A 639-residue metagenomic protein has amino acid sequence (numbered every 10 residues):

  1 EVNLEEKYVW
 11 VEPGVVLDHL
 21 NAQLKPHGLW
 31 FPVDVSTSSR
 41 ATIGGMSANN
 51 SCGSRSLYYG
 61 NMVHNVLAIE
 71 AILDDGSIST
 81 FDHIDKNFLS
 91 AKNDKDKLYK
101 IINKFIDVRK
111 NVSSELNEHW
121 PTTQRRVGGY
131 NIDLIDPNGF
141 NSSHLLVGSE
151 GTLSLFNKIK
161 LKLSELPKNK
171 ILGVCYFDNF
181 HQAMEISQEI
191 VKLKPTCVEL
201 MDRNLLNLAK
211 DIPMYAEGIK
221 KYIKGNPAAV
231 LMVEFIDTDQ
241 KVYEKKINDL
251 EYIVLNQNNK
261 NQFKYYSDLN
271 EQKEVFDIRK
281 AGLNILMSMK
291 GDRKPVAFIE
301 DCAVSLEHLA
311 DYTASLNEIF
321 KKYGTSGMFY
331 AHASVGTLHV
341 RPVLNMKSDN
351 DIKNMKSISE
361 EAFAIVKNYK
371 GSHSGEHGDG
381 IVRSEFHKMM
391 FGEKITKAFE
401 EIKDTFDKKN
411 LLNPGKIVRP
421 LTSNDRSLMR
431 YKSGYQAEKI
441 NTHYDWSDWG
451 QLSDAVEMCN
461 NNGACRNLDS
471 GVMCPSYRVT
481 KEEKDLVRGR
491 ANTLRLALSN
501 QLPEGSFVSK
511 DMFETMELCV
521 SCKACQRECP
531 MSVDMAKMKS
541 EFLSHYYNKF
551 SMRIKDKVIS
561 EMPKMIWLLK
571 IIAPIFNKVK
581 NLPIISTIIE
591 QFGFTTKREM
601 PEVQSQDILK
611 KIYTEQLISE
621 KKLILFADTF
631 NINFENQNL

Functional and structural regions predicted by a protein language model:
E1-V35, S47, S51-K104, P167-D178 (+2 more regions): N-terminal glycine-rich flavin-associated loop
N21-Q23, F31, C302, H308-Y330 (+4 more regions): Iron-sulfur-associated redox domains of electron-transfer enzymes in respiratory and anaerobic energy metabolism
T37-G44, D85-K86, Q124-N131, I135 (+12 more regions): A glycine-rich phosphate-binding loop feature that marks nucleotide/adenosyl-phosphate handling sites
M46-R55, N131, D136-L163, A331-T337 (+7 more regions): Conserved phosphate/anionic-ligand binding catalytic regions in large, soluble enzymes, centered on
K92-D136, F406-P475, K481-E482, L486 (+2 more regions): Flexible inter-domain linker/hinge segments
L134-G139, S143-S357, F363-I365, Y369-K370 (+1 more regions): C-terminal substrate-recognition/cap domain of FAD-linked oxidoreductases
M289-R293, P503-L639: Iron-sulfur-cluster electron-transfer modules
M429-N462, R466-L569: Ferredoxin-type iron-sulfur electron-transfer modules in oxidoreductases and energy-metabolism complexes
